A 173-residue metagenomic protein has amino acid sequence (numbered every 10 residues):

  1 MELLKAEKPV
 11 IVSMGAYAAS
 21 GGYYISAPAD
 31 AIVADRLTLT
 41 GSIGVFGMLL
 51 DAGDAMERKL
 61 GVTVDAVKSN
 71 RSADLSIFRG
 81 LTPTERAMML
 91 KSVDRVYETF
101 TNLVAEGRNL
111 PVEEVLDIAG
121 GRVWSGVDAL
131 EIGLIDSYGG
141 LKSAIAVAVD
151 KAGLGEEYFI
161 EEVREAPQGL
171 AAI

Functional and structural regions predicted by a protein language model:
M1-I11, G15-G107, Y158-I173: Small-residue-centered hinge/linker elements
N109-G139, A144: Amphipathic alpha-helical substructures
G155: Short polybasic linear motifs
